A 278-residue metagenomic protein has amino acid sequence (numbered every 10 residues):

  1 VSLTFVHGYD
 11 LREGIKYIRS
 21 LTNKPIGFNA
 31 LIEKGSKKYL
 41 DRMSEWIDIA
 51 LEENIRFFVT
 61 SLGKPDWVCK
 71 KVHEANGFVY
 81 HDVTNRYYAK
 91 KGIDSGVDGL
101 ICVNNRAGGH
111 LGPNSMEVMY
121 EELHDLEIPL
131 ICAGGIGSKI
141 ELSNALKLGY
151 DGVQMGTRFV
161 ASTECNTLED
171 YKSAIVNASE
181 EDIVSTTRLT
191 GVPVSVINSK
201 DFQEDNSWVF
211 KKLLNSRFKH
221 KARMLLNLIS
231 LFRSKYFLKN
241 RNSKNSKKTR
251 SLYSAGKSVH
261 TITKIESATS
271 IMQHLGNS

Functional and structural regions predicted by a protein language model:
V1-P129: Active-site entrance/lid segments in N-terminal catalytic domains of soluble metabolic enzymes
S115-P129, G137-S278: Conserved active-site-proximal phosphate/metal-binding subdomains
A133: Short hydrophobic "strand-cap" motifs at the C-terminus of beta-strands
